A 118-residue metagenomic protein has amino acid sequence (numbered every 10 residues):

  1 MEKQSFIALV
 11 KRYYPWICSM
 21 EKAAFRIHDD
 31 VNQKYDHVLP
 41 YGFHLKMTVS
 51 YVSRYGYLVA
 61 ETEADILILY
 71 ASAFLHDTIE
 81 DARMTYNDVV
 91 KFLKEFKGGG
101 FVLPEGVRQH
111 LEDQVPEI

Functional and structural regions predicted by a protein language model:
K3-Q4, L9-V31, V38-L45: Conserved N-terminal diphosphate/IPP-binding helix and adjacent helical/loop segment of trans-prenyltransferase domains
I27-V31, Y55, I118: A short secondary-structure junction motif
K34-L69, T78-A82: Alpha-helical phosphate/pyrophosphate-handling elements in metalloenzyme active cores
H37-L39, D88-E95: Divalent-cation-assisted or electrostatically stabilized phosphate/pyrophosphate-binding catalytic cores
A60-T62, G98-V102: Intrinsically disordered, low-complexity Ser/Thr- and acidic-rich flexible linkers and loops, especially at boundaries
A73-F74: Non-membrane alpha-helical segments in proteins
D77-F92, Q114-I118: Acidic, Mg2+-coordinating active-site segments of isoprenoid diphosphate-utilizing enzymes
V102-I118: Histidine/acidic-rich helix-loop-helix segments that form or flank divalent-metal centers in metalloenzyme catalytic
